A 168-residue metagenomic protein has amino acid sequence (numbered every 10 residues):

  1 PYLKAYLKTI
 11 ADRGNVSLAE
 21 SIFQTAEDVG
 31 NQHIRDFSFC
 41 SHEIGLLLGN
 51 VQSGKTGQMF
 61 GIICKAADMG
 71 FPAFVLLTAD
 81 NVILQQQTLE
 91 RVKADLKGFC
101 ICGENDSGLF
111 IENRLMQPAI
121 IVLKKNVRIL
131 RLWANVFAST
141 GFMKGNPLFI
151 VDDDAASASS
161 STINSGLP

Functional and structural regions predicted by a protein language model:
P1-P168: RecA-like P-loop NTPase motor core of helicase/translocase proteins
